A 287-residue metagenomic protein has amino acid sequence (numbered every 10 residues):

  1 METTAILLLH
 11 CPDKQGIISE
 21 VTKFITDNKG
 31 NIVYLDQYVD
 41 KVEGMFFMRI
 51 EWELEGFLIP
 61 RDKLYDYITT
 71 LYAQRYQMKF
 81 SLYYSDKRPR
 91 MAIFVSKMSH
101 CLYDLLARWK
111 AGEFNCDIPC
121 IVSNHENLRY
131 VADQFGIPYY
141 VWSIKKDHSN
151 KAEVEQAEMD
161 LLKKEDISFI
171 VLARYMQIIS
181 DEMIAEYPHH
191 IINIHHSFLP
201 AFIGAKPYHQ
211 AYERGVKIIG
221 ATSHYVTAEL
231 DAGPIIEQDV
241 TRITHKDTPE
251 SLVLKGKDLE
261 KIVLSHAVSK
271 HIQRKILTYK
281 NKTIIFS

Functional and structural regions predicted by a protein language model:
M1-P89: A conserved regulatory-domain signal marking ACT and ACT-like small-molecule sensing domains and adjacent regulatory
H10, A92-F94, V122: Short hydrophobic segments within beta-strands
S85-D104: Short, low-order "capping/linker" segments at domain edges
K110-A111: Conserved mixed alpha/beta catalytic, RNA-binding, or beta-rich assembly cores of soluble enzyme, regulatory
C116-N127: Short internal beta-strands
N124-H125, S149-E153, E165-S287: Donor/substrate-binding cores of folate-linked one-carbon enzymes
R129-Q134, I184-E186: Short loop/helix-cap segments at secondary-structure boundaries that form the rim of catalytic
D133, I137-E165: Adenosine-nucleotide cofactor-binding segment
